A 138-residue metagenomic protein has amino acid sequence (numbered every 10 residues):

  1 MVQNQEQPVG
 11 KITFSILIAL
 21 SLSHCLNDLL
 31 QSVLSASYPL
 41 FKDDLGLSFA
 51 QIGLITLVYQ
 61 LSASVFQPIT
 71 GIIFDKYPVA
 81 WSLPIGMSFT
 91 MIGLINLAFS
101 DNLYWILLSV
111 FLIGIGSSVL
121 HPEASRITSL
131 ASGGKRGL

Functional and structural regions predicted by a protein language model:
I16-F49, T70: Extracytoplasmic
L20, Y104-V110: Short hydrophobic/alpha-helical segments at membrane-entry points of transmembrane helices in Major Facilitator
S23, I55-T56, S109: Hydrophobic positions within alpha-helical transmembrane segments of Major Facilitator Superfamily-type secondary
D44-L45, K76, I127-S132: Helix-to-coil boundary motifs at intracellular loop junctions of multi-pass secondary transporters
S48-T56: Juxtamembrane helix-start elements in MFS-like secondary transporters
Q60-L61: Short hydrophobic/small-residue motifs within alpha-helical transmembrane segments of multi-pass transporter-like
S64-Y104: Conserved MFS/SLC helix-loop-helix module at the cytosolic interface between two early adjacent transmembrane helices
S109-L138: Cytoplasmic helix-loop-helix junction between adjacent transmembrane helices in 12-TM secondary transporters
